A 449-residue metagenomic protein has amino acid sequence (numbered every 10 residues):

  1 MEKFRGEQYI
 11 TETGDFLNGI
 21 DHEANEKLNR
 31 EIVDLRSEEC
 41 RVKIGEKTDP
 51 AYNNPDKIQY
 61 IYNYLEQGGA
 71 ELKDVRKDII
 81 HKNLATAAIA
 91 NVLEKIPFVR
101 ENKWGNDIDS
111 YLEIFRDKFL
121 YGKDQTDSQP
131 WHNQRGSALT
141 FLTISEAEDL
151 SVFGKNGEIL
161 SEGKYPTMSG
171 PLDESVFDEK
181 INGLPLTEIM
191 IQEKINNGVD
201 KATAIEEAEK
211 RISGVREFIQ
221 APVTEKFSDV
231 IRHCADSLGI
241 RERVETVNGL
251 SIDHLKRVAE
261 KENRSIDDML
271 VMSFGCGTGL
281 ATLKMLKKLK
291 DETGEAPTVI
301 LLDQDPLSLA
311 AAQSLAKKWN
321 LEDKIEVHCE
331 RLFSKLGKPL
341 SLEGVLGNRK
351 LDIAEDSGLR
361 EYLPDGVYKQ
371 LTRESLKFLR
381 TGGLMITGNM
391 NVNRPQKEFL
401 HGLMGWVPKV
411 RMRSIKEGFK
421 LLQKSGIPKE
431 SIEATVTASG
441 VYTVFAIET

Functional and structural regions predicted by a protein language model:
F4-P97, I108-D109, T140-I144, I212 (+8 more regions): Class I (Rossmann-like) S-adenosyl-L-methionine-dependent methyltransferase catalytic domain, capturing the SAM-binding
L120, D124-L186, E193-D200, I205-R264: Class I SAM-dependent methyltransferase Rossmann-like catalytic core, especially the SAM/SAH-binding loop
S265-G279: Conserved class I S-adenosyl-L-methionine
D268, K350-L351: Local beta-strand N-terminus motif with an aromatic residue
L336-N348: Short amphipathic alpha-helix with an adjacent loop that forms part of the alpha/beta core around
E355: A conserved beta-strand element that flanks and buttresses the S-adenosyl-L-methionine
E361-L363: A short His-aromatic
K369-T381: A short glycine-rich, Lys/Arg-flanked "PGG" loop and its adjoining helix->strand segment in the class I
